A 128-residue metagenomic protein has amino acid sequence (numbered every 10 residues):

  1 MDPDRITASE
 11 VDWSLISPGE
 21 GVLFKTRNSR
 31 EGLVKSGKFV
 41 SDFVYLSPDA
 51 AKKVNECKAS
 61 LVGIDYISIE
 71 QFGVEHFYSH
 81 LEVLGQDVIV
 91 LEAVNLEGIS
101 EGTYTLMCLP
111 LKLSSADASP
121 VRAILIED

Functional and structural regions predicted by a protein language model:
M1-D128: Active-/binding-site microenvironments in catalytic and ligand-binding cores
